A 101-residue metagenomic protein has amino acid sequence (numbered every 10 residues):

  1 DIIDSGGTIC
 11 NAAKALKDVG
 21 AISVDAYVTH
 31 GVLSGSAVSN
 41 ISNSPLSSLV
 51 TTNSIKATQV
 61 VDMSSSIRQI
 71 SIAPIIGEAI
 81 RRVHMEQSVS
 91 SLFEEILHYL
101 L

Functional and structural regions predicted by a protein language model:
I2-L101: PRPP-associated nucleotide enzymes
